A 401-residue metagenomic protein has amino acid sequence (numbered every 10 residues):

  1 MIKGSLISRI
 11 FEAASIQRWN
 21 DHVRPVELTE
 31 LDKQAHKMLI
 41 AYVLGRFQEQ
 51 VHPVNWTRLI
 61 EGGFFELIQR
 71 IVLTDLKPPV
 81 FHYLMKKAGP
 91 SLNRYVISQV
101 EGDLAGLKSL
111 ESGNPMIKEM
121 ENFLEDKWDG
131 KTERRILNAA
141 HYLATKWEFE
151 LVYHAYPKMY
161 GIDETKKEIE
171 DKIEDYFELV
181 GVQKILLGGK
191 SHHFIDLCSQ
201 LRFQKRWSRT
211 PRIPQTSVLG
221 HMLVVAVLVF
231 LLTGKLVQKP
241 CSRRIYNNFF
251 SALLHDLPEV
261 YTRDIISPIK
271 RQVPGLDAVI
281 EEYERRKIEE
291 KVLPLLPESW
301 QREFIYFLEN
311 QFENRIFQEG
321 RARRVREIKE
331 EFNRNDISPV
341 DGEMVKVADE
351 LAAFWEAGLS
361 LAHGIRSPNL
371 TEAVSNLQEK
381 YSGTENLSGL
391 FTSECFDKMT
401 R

Functional and structural regions predicted by a protein language model:
M1-R401: Alpha-helical, largely C-terminal catalytic domains that coordinate divalent metal ions via clustered Asp/Glu/His
